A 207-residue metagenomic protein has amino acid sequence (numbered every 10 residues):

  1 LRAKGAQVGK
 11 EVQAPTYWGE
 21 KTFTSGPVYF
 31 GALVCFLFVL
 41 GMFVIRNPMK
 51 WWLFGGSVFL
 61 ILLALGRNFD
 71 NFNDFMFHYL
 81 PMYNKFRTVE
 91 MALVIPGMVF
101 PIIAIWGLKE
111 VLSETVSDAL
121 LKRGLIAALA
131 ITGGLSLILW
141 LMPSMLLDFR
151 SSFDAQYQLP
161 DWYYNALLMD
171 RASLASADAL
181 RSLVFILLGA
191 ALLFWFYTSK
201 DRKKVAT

Functional and structural regions predicted by a protein language model:
L1-L37, S176-A179: Individual transmembrane alpha-helix segments
V8-K10, A14-P15, M42-F43, L62 (+1 more regions): Mixed-charge, polar/low-complexity N-terminal
F36-R46: Short alpha-helical segments and helix-capping/turn motifs at coil-helix boundaries
I45-T207: Contiguous transmembrane helix-bundle modules in multi-pass membrane proteins
